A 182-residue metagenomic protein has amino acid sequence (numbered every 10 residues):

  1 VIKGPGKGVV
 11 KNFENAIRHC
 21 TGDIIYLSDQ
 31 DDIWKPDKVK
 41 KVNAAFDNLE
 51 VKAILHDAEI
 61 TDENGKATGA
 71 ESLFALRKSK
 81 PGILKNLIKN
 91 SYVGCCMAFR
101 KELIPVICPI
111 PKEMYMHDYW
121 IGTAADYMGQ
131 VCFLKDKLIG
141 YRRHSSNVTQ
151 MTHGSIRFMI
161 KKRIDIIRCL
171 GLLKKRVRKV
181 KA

Functional and structural regions predicted by a protein language model:
K3-C20: Glycine-rich, basic loop-to-helix element that forms the pyrophosphate-binding segment of sugar-nucleotide handling
G4, I54-A58, L134, Y141: Short glycine/serine/threonine-enriched helix-capping/active-site loop that flanks the nucleotide-sugar donor pocket
R18, K80-T152: Conserved nucleotide-sugar donor-binding catalytic segment
I25: Short aromatic/hydrophobic "clamp" motif used to bind/position activated sugar donors
D29-I33, D57: The conserved acidic donor/metal-binding loop of glycosyltransferases
V39-T68: Conserved donor NDP-sugar-binding/catalytic core segment of glycosyltransferases
D62-N90: Acceptor/aglycone-binding surface of glycosyltransferases and processive sugar-polymer synthases
L76-N86, Y141-S145, Q150-A182: Catalytic core of nucleotide-sugar-dependent glycosyltransferases
